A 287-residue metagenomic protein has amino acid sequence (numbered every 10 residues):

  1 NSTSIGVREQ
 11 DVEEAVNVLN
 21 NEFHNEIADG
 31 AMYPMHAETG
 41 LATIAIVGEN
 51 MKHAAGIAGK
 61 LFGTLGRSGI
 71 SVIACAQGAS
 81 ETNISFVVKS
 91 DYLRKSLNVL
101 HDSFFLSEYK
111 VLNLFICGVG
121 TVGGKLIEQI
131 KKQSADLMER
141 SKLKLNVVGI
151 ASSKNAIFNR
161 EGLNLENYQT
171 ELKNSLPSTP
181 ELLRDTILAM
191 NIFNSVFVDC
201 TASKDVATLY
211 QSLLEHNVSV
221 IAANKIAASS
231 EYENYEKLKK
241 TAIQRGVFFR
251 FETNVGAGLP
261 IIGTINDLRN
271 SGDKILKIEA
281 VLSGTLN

Functional and structural regions predicted by a protein language model:
N1, E9-D11, A151-A156, V255-A257 (+1 more regions): Glycine-rich beta-alpha junction loops
N1-E128, Q133: A conserved regulatory-domain signal marking ACT and ACT-like small-molecule sensing domains and adjacent regulatory
N17, A58, V88, K125-Q129 (+3 more regions): Short acidic, glycine/serine/threonine-rich loops at helix termini
E49, Q77-E81, S153-N155, K225-A228 (+2 more regions): Short, ordered loop/turn segments at secondary-structure junctions
A74-C75, V196-D199, V220-A223, F249-T253 (+1 more regions): General beta-strand structural signal in soluble alpha/beta enzymes
N113-V119, G123-E215: N-terminal glycine-/serine-/threonine-rich beta1-alpha1-beta2 phosphate-ribose binding loop of Rossmann-like
S203-H216, K225-L268: Rossmann-fold NAD(P)-binding glycine/threonine-rich loop
T264-N287: Conserved anion/nucleotide-ligand pocket segment
